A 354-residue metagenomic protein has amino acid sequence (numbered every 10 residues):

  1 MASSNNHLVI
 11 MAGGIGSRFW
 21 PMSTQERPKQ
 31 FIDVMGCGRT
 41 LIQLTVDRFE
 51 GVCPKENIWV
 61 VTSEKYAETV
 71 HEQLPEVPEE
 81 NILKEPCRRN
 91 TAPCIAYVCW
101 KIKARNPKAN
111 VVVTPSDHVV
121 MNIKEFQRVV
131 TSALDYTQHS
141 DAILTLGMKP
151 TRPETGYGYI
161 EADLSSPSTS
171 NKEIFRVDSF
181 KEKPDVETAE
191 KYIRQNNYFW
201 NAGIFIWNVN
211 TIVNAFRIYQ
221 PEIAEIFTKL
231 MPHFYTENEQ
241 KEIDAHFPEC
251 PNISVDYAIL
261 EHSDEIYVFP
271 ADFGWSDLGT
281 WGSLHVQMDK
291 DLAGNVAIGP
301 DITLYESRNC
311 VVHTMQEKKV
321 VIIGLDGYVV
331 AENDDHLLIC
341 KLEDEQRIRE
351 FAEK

Functional and structural regions predicted by a protein language model:
M1-I10, R18-Q25, G36-P115, M121-T131: Conserved N-terminal catalytic core of the sugar/cofactor nucleotidyltransferase
A2-N5, V209-K354: Left-handed beta-helix
M11-A12, V61, V112-P115, T145-K149 (+3 more regions): Short beta-strand segments
I42, V98, D117, I160 (+3 more regions): Residue-level signal for inorganic ion chemistry
V60, L83-K84, V113, L144-L146 (+2 more regions): General beta-strand structural signal in soluble alpha/beta enzymes
I123-F247, Y267, E317, L342: Conserved core of the sugar-phosphate nucleotidyltransferase
